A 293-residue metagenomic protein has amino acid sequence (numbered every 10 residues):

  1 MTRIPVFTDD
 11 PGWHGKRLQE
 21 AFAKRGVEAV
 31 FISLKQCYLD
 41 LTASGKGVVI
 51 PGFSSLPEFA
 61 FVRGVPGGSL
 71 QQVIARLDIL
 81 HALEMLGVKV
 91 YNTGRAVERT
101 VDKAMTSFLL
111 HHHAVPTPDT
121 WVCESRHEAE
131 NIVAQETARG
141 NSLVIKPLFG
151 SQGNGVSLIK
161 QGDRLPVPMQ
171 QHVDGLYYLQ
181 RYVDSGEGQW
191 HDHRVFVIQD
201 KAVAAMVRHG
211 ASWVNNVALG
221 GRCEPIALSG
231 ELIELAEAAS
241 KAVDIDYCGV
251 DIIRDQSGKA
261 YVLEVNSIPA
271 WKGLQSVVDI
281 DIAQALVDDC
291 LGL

Functional and structural regions predicted by a protein language model:
M1-P5: Extreme N-terminal starter segment of soluble prokaryotic enzymes
D9-D119: Conserved N-proximal alpha/beta basic substrate-recognition cap immediately N-terminal to, or forming the N-lobe
G26, V197-K201, D255-G258: Short acidic-glycine loop/turn motifs at beta-strand connectors
H113-G140: Rossmann-like NAD(P)H-binding beta-loop-alpha module
N141, Q152-S240: Phosphate-binding site of ATP-dependent enzymes
L143, V203-A204, C248, Y261-E264: Protein kinase-like catalytic core scaffold
W213-V262, G273, A283-L293: A long amphipathic alpha-helix within ATP-dependent nucleotide-binding catalytic cores
N266-V278: Glycine-rich phosphate/pyrophosphate-binding beta-alpha loops
